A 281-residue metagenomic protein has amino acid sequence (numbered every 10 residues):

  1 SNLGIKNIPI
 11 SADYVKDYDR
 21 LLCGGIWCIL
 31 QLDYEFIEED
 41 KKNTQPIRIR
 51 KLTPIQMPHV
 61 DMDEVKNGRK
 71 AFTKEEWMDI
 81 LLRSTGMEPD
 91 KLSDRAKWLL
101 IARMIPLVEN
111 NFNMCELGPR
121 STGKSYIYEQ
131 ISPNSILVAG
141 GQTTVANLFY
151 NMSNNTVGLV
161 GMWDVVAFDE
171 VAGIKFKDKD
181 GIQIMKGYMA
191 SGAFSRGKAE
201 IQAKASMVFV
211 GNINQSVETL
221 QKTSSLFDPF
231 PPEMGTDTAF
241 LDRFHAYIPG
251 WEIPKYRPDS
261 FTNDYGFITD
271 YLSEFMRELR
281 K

Functional and structural regions predicted by a protein language model:
S1-S84: Extended, charged/polar low-complexity intrinsically disordered regions
D13-Y18, K124, F230-D237: Intrinsically disordered, low-complexity boundary segments flanking structured domains
N67, A71, S93-K97, T262-Y265: Conserved phosphate/pyrophosphate-binding and hydrolysis machinery centered on Walker-type P-loop NTPases, extending
E76-L92, E278-K281: Short amphipathic alpha-helical segments and their helix-coil junctions
M87-T219, S224-D228, D242: Conserved ASCE/P-loop NTPase catalytic core
E200-M207, N212-K281: Phosphate-sensing "switch" segment of ASCE/P-loop ATPases
